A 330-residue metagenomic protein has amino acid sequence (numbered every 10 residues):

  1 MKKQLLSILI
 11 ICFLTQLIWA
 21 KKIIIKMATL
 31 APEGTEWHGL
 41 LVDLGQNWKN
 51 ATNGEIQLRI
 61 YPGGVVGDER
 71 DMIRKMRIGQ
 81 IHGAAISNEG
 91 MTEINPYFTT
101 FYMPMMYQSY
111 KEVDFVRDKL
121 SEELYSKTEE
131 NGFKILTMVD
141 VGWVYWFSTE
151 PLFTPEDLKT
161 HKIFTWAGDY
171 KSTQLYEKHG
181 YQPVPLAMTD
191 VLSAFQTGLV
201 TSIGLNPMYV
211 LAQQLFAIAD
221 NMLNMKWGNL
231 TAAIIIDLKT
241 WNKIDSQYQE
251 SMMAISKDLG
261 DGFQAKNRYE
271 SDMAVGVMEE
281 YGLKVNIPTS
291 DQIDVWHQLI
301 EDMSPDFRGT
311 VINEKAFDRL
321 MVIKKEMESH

Functional and structural regions predicted by a protein language model:
Q4-L14: Sec-dependent N-terminal signal peptides
L5-S7, W19, T165: Intrinsically disordered, low-complexity segments enriched in glycine/proline and serine/threonine
L14-A20: Sec/Tat signal peptide C-region and signal peptidase I cleavage site
K21-E112, T128-H330: N-terminal secretory/targeting leader peptides
K111-Y125: A gly/proline- and charged-residue-enriched helix-loop-helix capping module
